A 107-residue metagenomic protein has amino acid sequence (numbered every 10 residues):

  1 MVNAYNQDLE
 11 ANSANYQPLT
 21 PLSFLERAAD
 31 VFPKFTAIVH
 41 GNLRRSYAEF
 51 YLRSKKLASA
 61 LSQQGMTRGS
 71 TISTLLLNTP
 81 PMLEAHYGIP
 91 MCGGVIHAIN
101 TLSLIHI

Functional and structural regions predicted by a protein language model:
M1-P18: Flexible, non-catalytic linker and terminal segments flanking ANL/adenylate-forming cores
T20, F24-L25: Hydrophobic alpha-helical segments typical of transmembrane helices and their membrane-interface/capping positions
E26, K34-T79, L83-Y87, L104-I105: Conserved AMP-binding/adenylate-forming core of the ANL superfamily
P90: Short alpha-helix at the nucleotide-sugar/activated-sugar donor binding site of glycosyltransferases and closely
G93: Structured binding elements
I99-T101: Short beta->alpha connector loops at strand-helix junctions that form conserved, small/polar/Pro-enriched
